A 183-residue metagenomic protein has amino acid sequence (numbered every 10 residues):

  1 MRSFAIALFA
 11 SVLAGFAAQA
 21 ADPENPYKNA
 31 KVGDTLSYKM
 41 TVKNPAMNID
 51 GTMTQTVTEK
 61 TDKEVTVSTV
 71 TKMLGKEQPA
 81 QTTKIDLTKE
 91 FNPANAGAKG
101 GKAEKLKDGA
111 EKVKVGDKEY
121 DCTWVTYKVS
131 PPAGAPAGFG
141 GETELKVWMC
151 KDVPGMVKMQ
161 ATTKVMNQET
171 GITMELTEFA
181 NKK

Functional and structural regions predicted by a protein language model:
A7-G15: Bacterial N-terminal signal peptides
G15-A21: Bacterial Sec-dependent signal peptides at the C-terminal "C-region" and cleavage site
A21-K183: Acidic, serine/threonine-rich low-complexity disordered tracts
